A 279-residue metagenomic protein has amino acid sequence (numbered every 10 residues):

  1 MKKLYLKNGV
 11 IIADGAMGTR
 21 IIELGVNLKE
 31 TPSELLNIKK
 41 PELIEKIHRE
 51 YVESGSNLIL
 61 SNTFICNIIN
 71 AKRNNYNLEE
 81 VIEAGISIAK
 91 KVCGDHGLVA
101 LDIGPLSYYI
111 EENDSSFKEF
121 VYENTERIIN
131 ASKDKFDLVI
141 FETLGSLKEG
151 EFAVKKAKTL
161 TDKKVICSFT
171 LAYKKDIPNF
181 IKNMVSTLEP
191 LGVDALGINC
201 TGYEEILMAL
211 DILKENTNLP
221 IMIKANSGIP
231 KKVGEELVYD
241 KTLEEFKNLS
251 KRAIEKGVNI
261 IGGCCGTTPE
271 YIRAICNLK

Functional and structural regions predicted by a protein language model:
M1-K279: Domain-level signal for soluble alpha/beta catalytic cores
